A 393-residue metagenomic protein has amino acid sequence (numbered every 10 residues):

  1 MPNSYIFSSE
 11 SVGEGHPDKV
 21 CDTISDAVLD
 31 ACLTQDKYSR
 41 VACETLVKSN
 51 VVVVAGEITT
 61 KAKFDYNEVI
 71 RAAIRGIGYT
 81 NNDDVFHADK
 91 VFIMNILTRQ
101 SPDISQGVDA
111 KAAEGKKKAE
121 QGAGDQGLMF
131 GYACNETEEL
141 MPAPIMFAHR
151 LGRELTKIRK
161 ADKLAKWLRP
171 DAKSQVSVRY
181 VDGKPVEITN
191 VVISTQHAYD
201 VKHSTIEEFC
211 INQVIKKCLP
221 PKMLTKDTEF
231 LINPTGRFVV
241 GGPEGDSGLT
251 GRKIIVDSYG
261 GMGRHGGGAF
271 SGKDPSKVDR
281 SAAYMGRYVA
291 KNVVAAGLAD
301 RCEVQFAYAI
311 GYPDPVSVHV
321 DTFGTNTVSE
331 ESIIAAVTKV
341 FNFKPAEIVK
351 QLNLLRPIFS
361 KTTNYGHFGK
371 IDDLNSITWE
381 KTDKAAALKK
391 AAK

Functional and structural regions predicted by a protein language model:
M1-A42, L46, E380: N-terminal, positively charged regions that mediate nucleic acid binding
S8, E68, R75-V239, N364 (+3 more regions): Glycine-rich, mobile lid/loop segments that gate access to catalytic sites or pores
E10-V12, H16-C21, Q121-T137, V239-R264 (+2 more regions): Conserved phosphate/anionic-ligand binding catalytic regions in large, soluble enzymes, centered on
E14-D36, E136-R153, K273-G297: Alpha-helical support elements that line or immediately flank enzyme active sites and cofactor-binding pockets
S39-C43, A172-V178, T228-I232, L298-A309: A short glycine-rich, hydrophobically flanked beta-strand micro-motif that places a catalytic Asp/Glu for divalent metal
T45, V108, G127-C134, S174-H197 (+3 more regions): Short beta-strand elements
K48, R301, A309-K393: Internal helix-turn-beta structural module
I158, V201-A295: Glycine-rich anion/phosphate-binding loop at the beta-strand->alpha-helix junction
